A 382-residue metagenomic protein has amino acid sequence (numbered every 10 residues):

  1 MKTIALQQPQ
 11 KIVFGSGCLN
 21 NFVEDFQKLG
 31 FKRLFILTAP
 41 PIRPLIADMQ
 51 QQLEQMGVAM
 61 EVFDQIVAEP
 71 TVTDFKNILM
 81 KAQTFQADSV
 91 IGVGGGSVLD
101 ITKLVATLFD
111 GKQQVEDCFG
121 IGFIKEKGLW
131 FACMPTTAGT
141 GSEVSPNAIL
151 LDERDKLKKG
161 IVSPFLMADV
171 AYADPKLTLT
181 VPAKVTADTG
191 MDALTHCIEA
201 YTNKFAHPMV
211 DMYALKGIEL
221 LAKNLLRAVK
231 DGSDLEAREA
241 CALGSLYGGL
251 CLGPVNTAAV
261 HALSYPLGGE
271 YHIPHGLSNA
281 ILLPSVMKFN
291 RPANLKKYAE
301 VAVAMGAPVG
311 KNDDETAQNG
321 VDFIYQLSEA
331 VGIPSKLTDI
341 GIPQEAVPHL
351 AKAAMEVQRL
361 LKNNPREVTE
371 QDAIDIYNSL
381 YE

Functional and structural regions predicted by a protein language model:
M1-S89, L337-T338: ATP/NTP phosphate-donor binding region
K11, R33-F35, E61, D88-I91 (+8 more regions): Structural motif
T73-K176: Glycine/threonine-rich beta-strand-loop-alpha-helix active-site module that forms ligand/phosphate-binding
N147-V255, P365, Q371: Carboxylate- and glycine-rich phosphate/diphosphate-binding segment that chelates Mg2+/Mn2+
L194-I198, C241-G249, L283, I324 (+3 more regions): Short alpha-helical scaffolding segments that buttress acidic/His motifs in well-ordered protein cores
A200-F323: Active-site segments that bind and position negatively charged phosphate/pyrophosphate groups
Y298, P308-E382: C-terminal charged capping/lid subdomain of soluble metabolic enzymes
